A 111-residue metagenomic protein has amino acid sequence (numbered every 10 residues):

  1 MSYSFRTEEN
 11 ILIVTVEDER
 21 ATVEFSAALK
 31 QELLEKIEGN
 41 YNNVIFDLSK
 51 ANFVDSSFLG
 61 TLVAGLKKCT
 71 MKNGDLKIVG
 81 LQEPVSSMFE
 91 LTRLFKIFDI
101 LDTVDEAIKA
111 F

Functional and structural regions predicted by a protein language model:
M1-V14: Short beta-strand/loop segment at the start of cytosolic alpha/beta domains
V16-D18: Flexible glycine-/small-residue-rich
R20-F98: Amphipathic alpha-helical interaction surfaces in cytosolic regulatory modules
E83, D105-E106: Acidic phosphotransfer microenvironment of two-component signaling modules
D99-T103: Short acidic-hydrophobic, aromatic-tinged amphipathic segments that line or gate anion-handling sites
K109-F111: Short acidic DE-rich linear segments
